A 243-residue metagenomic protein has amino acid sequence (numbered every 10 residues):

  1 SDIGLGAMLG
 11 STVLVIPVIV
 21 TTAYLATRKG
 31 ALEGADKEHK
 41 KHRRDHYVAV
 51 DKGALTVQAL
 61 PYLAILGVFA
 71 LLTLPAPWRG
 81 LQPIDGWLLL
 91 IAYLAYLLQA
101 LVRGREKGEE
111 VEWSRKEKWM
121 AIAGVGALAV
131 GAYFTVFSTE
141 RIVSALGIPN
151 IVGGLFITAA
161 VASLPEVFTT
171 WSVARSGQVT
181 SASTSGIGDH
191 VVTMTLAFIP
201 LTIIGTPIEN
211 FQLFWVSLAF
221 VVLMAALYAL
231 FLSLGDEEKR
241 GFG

Functional and structural regions predicted by a protein language model:
S1-G243: Hydrophobic alpha-helical segments, chiefly the membrane-spanning helices and signal/signal-anchor peptides
